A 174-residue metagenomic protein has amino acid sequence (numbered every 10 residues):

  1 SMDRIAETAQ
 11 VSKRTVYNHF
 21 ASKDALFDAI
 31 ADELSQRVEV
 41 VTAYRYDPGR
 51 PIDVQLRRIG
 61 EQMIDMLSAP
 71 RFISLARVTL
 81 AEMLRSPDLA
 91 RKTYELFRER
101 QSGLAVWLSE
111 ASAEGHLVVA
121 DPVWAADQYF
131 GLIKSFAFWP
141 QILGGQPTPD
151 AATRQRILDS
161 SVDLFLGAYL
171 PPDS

Functional and structural regions predicted by a protein language model:
S1-A25, A29-I30: Helix-turn-helix
K23, I30, L34, L56-I59 (+4 more regions): Hydrophobic/aromatic residues within well-ordered alpha-helical segments
A25, R58, S74, V78 (+4 more regions): Amphipathic alpha-helical interaction segments
D28-I59, L67, A105-S112: Amphipathic alpha-helical linker/stalk segments
V54, D65-M66, S74, P87-E114 (+2 more regions): Amphipathic alpha-helical packing segments from all-alpha helical-bundle domains
R58, Q62, V106-A113, Q128 (+2 more regions): C-terminal peripheral helix-coil segments that are non-catalytic and often amphipathic
L67-Y94, F138-G144: Amphipathic alpha-helical segments used for helix-helix packing
